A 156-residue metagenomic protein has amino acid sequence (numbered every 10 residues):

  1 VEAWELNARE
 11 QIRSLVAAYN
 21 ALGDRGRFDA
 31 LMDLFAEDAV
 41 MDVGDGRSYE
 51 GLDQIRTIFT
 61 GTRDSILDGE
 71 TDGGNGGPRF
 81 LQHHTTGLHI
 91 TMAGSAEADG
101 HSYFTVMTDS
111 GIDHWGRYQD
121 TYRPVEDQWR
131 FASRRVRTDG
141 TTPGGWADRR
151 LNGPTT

Functional and structural regions predicted by a protein language model:
V1-D29, D33-E37: Short, low-complexity N-terminal intrinsically disordered segments enriched in polar/charged residues
A21-L34, H83, H114-F131: Extended hydrophobic secondary-structure segments
F28-Y103: A solvent-exposed, acidic/Ser-Thr-rich amphipathic alpha-helical stretch
F35, M41-V43, D109, T141-P143 (+1 more regions): Outer-membrane beta-barrel domain signature
F35-A36, F104-V106, R135-T138: Short beta-strand segments enriched in hydrophobic/aromatic residues within well-folded beta-rich domains
E97-D99, W115-D148: Short beta-strand edge/turn micro-motifs at domain boundaries
V106-D113: Short, cysteine-centered beta-strand-loop-beta hairpins and adjacent loop/turn segments enriched in charged/polar
R149-T156: Short terminal or interdomain "cap/linker" segment that borders an active site or interface and mediates
